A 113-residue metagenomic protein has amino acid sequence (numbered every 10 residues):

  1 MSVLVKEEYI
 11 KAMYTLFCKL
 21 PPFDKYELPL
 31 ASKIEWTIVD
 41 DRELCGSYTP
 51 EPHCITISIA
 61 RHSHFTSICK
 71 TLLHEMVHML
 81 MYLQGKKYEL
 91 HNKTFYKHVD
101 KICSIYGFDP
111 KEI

Functional and structural regions predicted by a protein language model:
M1-K70, M79-I113: Active-site-proximal or metal-binding-adjacent scaffold patches in catalytic folds
E75: Walker B catalytic acidic pair
